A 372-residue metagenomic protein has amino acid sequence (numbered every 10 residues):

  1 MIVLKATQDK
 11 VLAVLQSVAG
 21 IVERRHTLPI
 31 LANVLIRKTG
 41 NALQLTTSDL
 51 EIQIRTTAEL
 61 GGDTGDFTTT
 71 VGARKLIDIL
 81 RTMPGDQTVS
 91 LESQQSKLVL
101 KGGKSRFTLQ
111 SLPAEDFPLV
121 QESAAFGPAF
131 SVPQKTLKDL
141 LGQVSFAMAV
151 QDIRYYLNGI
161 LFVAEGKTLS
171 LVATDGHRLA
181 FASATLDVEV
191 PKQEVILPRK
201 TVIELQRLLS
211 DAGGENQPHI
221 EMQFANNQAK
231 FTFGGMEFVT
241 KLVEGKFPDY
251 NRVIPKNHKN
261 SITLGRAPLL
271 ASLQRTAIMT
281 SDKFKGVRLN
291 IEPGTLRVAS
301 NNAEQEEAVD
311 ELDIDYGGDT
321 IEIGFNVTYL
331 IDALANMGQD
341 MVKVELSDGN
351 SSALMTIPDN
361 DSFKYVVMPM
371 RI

Functional and structural regions predicted by a protein language model:
M1-I372: Structural preference for solvent-exposed beta-strand-turn elements and adjacent flexible terminal/loop segments within
